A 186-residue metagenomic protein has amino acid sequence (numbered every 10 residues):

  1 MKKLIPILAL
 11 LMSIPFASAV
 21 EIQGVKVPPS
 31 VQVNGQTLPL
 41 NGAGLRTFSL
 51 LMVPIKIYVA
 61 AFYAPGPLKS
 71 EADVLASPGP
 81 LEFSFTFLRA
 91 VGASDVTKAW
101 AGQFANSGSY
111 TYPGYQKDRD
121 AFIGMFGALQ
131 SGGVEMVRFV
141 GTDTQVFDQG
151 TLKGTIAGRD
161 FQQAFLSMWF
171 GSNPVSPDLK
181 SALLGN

Functional and structural regions predicted by a protein language model:
L4-I14: Sec-dependent N-terminal signal peptides
A19-V74: N-terminal secretory signal peptides
Q36, Y58, G79-F83, G133 (+1 more regions): Envelope-exposed proteins and targeting segments
P39-N41, A61, E82-T86, Q145: Soluble periplasmic/extracytoplasmic beta-strand elements of cell-envelope proteins
P65-V137: Mid-length scaffold segments of soluble, non-membrane domains
G132-L152: Carbohydrate-binding surfaces in secreted/extracellular proteins
K153-L179: Flexible glycine-rich active-site/ligand-binding loops centered on an Asp-His dyad
D178-N186: Cysteine/selenocysteine-centered motifs that mediate thiol-based redox chemistry or coordinate metal-sulfur cofactors
